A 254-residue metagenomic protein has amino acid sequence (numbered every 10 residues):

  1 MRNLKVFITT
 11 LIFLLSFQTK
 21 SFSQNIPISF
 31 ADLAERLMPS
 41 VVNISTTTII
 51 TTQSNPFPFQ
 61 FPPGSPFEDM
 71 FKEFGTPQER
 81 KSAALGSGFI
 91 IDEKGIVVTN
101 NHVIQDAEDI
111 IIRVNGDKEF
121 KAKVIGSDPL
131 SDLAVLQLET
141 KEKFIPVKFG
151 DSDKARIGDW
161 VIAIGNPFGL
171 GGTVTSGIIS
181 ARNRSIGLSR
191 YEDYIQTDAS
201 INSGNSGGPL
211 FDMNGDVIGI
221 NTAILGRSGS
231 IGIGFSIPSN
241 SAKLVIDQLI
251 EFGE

Functional and structural regions predicted by a protein language model:
M1-V6: Positively charged n-region of N-terminal signal peptides that target proteins for export
I8-K20: Bacterial N-terminal signal peptides
F22-E254: Serine-dependent protease modules
